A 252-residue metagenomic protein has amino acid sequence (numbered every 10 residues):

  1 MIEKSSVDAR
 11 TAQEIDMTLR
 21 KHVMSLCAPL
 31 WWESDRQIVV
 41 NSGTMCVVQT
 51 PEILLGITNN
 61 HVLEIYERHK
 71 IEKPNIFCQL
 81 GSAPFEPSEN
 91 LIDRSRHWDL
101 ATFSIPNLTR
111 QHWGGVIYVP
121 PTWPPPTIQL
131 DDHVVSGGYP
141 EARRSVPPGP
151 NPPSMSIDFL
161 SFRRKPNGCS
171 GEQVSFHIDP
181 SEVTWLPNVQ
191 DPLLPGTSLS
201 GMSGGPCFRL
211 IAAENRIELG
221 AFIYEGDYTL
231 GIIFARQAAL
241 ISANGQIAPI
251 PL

Functional and structural regions predicted by a protein language model:
M1-R10: N-terminal targeting leaders that route proteins to membranes or the secretory/organellar pathways
R10-T11, D16-S88, I92, A101-L108 (+3 more regions): Catalytic histidine site
I53-T58, V62-I65, R94-L130, A142-V146: Conserved active-site neighborhood of the chymotrypsin/trypsin-like protease fold
H69-N75, G115-P121, G149-P153: "Short basic amphipathic alpha-helical interaction patches in structured regions
S88-L91, W113-G115, T197, I247: Charged interaction scaffolds used for protein-protein
P120-G168: Short glycine/Trp-rich loop-beta-loop segment that forms part of the substrate-binding cleft
C169-P195: A conserved mid-domain beta-alpha-beta active-site/ligand-binding segment of alpha/beta enzyme cores
Q190-I223: Catalytic nucleophile loop of clan PA
